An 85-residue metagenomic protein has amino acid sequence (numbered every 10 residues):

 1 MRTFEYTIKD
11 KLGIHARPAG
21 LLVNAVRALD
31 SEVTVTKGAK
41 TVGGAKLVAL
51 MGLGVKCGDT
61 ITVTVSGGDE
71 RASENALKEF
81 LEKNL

Functional and structural regions predicted by a protein language model:
M1-E5, T60-T62: Intrinsic-disorder/low-complexity, polar/charged segments enriched in Ser/Thr/Lys/Arg/Asp/Glu/Gln
E5-T7, L81: Compositionally biased, low-structure terminal segments
T7-G44, V48, G52-C57: Compact, glycine-rich, soluble single-domain proteins
M51-L85: C-terminal structural segments of small proteins and small subunits
